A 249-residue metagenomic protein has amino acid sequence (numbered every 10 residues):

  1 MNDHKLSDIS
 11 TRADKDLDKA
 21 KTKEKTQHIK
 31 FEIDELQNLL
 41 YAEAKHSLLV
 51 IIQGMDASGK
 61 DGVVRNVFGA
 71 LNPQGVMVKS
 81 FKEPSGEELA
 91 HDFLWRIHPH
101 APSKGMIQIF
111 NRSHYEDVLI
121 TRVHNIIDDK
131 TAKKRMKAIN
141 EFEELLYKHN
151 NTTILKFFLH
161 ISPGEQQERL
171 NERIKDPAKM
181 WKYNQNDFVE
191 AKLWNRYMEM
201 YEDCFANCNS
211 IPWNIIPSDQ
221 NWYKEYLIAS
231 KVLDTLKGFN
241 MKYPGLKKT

Functional and structural regions predicted by a protein language model:
M1-K30: Charged, amphipathic alpha-helical linker segments immediately N-terminal to NTP-binding catalytic cores
D16-E24, Q74-K134: Conserved nucleotide-sensing/catalytic segment adjacent to the nucleotide-binding pocket in NTP-handling enzymes
E32-A42: Pre-Walker A adenine-sensing motif
I52-F68: Glycine-rich phosphate-binding P-loop
Q53, T152-S162, N184-V189, N207-Y226: Phosphate-binding beta-loop-alpha motif at adenosine-nucleotide cofactor sites
K60, E87-A90, E116-R122, P163-L170 (+1 more regions): Switch/connector loops and helix/strand junctions flanking conserved nucleotide-binding motifs in nucleotide-processing
I120-A138, Y147-M198, L246-K248: A glycine- and Lys/Arg-enriched "phosphate-lid" helix/loop adjacent to the NTP-binding pocket of small-molecule kinases
M198-T249: NTP-dependent small-molecule kinase module
